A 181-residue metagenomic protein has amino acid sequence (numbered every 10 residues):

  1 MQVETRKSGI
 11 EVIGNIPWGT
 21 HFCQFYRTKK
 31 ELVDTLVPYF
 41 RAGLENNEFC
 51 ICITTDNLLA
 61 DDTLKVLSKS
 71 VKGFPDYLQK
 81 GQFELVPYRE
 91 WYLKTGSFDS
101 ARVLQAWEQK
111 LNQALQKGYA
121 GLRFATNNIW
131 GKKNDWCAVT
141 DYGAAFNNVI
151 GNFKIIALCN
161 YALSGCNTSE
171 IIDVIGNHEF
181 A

Functional and structural regions predicted by a protein language model:
M1-A181: Non-catalytic regulatory/interaction regions at protein termini and inter-domain linkers
